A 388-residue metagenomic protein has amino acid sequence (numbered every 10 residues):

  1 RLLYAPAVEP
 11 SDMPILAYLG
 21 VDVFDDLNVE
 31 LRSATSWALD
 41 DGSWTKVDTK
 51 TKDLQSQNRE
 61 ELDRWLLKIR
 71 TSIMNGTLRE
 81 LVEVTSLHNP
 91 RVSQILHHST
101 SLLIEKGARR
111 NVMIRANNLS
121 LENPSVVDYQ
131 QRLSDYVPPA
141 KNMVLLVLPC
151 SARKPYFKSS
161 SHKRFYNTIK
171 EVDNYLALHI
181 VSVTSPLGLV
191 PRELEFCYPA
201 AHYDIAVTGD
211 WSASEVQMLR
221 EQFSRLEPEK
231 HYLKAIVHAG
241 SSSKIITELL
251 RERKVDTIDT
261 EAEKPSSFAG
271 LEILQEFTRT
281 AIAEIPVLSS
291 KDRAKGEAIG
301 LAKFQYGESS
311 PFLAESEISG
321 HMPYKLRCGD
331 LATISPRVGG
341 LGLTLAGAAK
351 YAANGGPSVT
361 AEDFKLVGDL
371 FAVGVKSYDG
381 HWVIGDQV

Functional and structural regions predicted by a protein language model:
R1-P6: Short beta-strand/loop segments at the ligand-binding rim of alpha/beta enzyme cores
P10-D128, P138-A140, R164: Alpha/beta catalytic cores of nucleotide-metabolism and tRNA/nucleoside-modifying enzymes
N111-L178: Non-catalytic interaction/regulatory modules that flank or connect domains
L148-A152, I236-S242: Structural motif
R153-P155, K163, E276-V388: Polybasic, low-complexity RNA-engagement segments
Y175-H202: Short connector loops at secondary-structure junctions
A201-I236, R279-P311: Extended, charge-rich low-complexity interaction segments
S242-K291: Peripheral docking tails and interdomain loops at the edges of cofactor- or intermediate-handling domains
